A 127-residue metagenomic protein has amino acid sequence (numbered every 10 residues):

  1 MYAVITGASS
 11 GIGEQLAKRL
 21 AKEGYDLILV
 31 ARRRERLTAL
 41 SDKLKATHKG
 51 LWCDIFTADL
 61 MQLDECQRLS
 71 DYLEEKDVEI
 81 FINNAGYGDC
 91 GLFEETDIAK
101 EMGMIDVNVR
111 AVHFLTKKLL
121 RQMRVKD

Functional and structural regions predicted by a protein language model:
Y2-I5, F81-I82: Conserved hydrophobic beta-strands of the Rossmann-like cofactor-binding core in SDR/related NAD(P)H-dependent
S9-S10: Conserved glycine-rich cofactor-binding loop
E23-L40: Conserved glycine-rich Rossmann-like NAD(P)H-binding loop of the short-chain dehydrogenase/reductase
R34-E35, F56-R68, I98: The beta1-alpha1 cofactor-binding region of Rossmann-like NAD(H)/NADP(H)-dependent oxidoreductases
I82, L115-L119: Hydrophobic positions on the long internal alpha-helix of Rossmann-like NAD(P)-dependent oxidoreductase domains
N84-D89: Conserved NAD(P)H cofactor-binding loop of Rossmann-fold oxidoreductase domains
L92-F93, K100-I105: Substrate-binding pocket helix/loop in short-chain dehydrogenase/reductase
